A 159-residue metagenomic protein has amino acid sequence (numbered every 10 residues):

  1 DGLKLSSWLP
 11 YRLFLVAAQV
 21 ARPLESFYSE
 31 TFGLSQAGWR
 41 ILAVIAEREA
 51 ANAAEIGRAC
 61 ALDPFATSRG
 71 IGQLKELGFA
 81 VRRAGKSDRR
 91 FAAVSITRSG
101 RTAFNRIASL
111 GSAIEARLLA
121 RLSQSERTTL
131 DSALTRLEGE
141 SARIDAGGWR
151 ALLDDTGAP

Functional and structural regions predicted by a protein language model:
D1-F32, P159: N-terminal leader segment of winged-helix/HTH proteins
D1-G2, S125-P159: C-terminal regulatory/oligomerization modules of transcriptional regulators
W8, R40, F65, R117 (+1 more regions): Active-site phosphate/pyrophosphate-handling residues
Y11, L15, R40-V44, R69: Base-recognition residues in the alpha-helical recognition helix of bacterial helix-turn-helix
A18, A43-E47, A108, T135: Short, locally clustered residues in the helix-turn-helix/winged-helix DNA-binding domain
V20, L24-F27, C60, A103-L119 (+1 more regions): Alpha-helical linker/hinge and terminal dimerization helices associated with HTH transcriptional regulators
R22-A66, L77, A146-A151: N-terminal helix-turn-helix DNA-binding core of bacterial DNA-binding proteins
G72-T135: Charged, amphipathic alpha-helical coiled-coil/dimerization segments
